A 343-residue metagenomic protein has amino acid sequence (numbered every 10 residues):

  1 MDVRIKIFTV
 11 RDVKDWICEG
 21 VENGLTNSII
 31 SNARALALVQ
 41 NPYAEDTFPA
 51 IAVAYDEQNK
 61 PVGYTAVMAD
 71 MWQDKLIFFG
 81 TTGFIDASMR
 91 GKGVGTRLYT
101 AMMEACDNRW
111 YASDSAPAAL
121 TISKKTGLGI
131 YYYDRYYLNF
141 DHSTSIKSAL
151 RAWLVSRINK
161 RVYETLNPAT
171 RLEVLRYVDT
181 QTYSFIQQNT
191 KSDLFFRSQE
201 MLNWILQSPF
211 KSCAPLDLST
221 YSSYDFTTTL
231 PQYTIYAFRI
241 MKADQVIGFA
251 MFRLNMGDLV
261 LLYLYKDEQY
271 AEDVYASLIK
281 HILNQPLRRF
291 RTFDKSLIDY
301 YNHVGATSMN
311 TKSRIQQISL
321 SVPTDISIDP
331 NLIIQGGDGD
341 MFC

Functional and structural regions predicted by a protein language model:
D2-I5: Extreme N-terminal starter segment of soluble prokaryotic enzymes
F8-E57, G129-L254: Amide-forming acyltransferase catalytic core, primarily the GNAT-like/NAT-type and related acyltransferase folds
G20, T82-F84, Y265: Short, histidine-centered active-site or binding-site loop motifs used for metal coordination, general acid-base
N41, I51, A66-Q73, G95-A101: Catalytic micro-motifs at enzyme active sites that drive phosphoryl/nucleotidyl and oxygen chemistry
A52, G63-T65, F78, G83 (+1 more regions): Conserved GNAT-family N-acetyltransferase fold
T65, A69, R109-R161, P209 (+3 more regions): Active-site/acyl-donor-binding loops of N-acyltransferases
M71-G80, R90, L254-L261: A conserved beta-turn-beta hairpin within the catalytic core of GNAT-like acetyltransferases that forms part
I85-E104, Q269-H281: Conserved acetyl-CoA-binding loop-helix of GNAT-fold acetyltransferases
